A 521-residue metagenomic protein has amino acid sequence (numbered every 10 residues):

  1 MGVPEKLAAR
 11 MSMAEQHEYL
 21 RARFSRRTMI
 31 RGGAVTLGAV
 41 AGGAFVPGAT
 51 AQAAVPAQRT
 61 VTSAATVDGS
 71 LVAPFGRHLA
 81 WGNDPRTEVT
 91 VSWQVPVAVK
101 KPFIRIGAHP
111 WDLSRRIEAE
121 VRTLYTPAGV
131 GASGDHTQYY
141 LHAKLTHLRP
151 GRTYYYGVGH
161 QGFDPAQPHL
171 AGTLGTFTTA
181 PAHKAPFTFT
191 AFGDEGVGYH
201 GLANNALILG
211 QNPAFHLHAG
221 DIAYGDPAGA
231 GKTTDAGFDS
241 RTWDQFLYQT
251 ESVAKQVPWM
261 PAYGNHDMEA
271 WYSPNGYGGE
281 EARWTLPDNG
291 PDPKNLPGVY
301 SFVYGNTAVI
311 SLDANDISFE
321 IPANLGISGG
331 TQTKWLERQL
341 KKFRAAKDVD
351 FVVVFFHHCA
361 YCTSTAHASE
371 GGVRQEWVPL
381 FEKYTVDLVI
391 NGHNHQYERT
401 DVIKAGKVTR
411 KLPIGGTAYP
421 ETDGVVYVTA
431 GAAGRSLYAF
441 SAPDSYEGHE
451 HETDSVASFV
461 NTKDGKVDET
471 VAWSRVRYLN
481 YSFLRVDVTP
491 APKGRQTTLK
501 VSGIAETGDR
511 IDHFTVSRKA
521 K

Functional and structural regions predicted by a protein language model:
M1-F24, L37-G42: N-terminal secretory signal peptides
R10-M11, G32-V35, V55-K184: Short, surface-exposed linear motifs at loops/turns and structural transition points
T28-T50: N-terminal export signals
H142-K144, T153-P181, A230-A346, E376 (+3 more regions): Extended active-site neighborhood of metal-dependent phosphoesterases/phosphodiesterases
P165-G229: An acidic-aromatic substrate-binding cleft motif
P186-G196, N306-I317, V353-H357, V426-G431: Active-site-proximal beta-strand elements of phosphoester/diester hydrolases
A191-G193, H216-G220, W259-G264, V353-F356 (+2 more regions): Active-site neighborhood of phospho(di)ester-bond hydrolases with catalytic His/Asp-centered motifs
A230-T242, E320-L325, A346-V389: Active-site-proximal segments of metal-dependent phosphoesterases and phosphodiesterases across multiple
